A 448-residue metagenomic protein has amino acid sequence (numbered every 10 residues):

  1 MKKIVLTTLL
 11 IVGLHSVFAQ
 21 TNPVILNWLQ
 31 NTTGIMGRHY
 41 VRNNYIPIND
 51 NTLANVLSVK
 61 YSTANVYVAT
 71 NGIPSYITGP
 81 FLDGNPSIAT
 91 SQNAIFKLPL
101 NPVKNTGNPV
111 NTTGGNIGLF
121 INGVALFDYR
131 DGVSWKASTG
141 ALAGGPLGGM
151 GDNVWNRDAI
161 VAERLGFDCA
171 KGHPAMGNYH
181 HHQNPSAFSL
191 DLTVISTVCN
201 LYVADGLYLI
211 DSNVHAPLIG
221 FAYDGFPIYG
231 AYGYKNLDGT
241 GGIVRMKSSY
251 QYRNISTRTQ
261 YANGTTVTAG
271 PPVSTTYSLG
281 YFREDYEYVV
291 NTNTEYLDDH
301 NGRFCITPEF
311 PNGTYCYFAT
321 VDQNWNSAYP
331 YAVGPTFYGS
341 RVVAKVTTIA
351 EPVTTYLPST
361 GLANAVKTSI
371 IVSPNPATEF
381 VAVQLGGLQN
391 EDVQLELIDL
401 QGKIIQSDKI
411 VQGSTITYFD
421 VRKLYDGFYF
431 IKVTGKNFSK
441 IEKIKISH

Functional and structural regions predicted by a protein language model:
M1-T21: Bacterial Sec-dependent N-terminal signal peptides
F18, A363-S373, A377-H448: C-terminal outer-membrane/trafficking sorting elements
Q20-D168: Solvent-exposed N-terminal domain segments of exported/luminal and surface proteins
N105-T106, L126, F188-L192, Q323-Y329: Short loop/beta submotifs within extracellular cysteine-rich repeat domains
N111-A216, G220-F226, Y232-G233: Extracellular-facing segments of soluble proteins and assemblies that are Gly/Ser/Thr-biased and enriched in aromatics
S134, N236, I410-S414: A short acidic/small-residue loop/turn micro-motif
D224-F226, G230-V343: Extended, compositionally biased non-globular segments
A350-T368: Low-complexity, Pro/Thr/Ser/Gly/Ala-rich linker/spacer regions in secreted, extracellular modular proteins
